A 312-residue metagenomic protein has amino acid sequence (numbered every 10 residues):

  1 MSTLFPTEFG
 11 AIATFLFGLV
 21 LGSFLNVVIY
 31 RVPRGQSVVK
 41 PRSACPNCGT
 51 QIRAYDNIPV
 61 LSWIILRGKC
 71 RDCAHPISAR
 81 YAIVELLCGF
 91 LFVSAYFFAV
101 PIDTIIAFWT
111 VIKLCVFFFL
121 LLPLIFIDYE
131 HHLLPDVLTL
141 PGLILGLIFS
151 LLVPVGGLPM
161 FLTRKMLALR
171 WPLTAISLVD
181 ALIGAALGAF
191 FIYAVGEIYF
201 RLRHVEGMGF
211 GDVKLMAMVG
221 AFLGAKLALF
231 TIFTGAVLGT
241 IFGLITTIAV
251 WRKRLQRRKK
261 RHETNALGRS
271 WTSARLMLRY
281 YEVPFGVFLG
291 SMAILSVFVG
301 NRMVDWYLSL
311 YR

Functional and structural regions predicted by a protein language model:
M1-R312: A membrane-topology feature that recognizes alpha-helical transmembrane segments and their immediate juxtamembrane
